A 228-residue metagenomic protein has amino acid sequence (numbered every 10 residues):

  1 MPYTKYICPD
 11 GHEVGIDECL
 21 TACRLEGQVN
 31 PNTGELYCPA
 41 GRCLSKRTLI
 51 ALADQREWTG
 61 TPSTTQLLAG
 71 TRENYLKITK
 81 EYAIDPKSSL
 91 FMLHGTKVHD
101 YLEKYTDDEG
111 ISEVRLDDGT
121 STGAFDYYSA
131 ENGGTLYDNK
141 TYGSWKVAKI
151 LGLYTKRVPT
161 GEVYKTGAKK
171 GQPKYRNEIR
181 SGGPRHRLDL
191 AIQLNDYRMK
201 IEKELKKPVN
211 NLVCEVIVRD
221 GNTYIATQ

Functional and structural regions predicted by a protein language model:
M1-L136, T141-K174, E202, I217-Q228: Metal-dependent nuclease catalytic cores that hydrolyze phosphodiester bonds in DNA/RNA, characterized by
Y127, Y197, L212-C214: Generic low-polarity alpha-helical segments
R176-R187: Surface-exposed cleft-lining segments at the edges of enzyme active sites
D189-E202: An active-site-proximal "capping" alpha-helix that borders the catalytic cofactor pocket
K206: Conserved acidic
V209-R219: Acidic carboxylate-rich catalytic motifs and surrounding loops in phosphoryl-/glycosyl-chemistry enzymes
